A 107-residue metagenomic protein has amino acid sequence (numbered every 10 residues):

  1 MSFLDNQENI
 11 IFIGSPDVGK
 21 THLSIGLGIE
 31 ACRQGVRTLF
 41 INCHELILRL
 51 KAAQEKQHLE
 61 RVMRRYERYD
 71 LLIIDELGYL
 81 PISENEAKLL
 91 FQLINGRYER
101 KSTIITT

Functional and structural regions predicted by a protein language model:
M1-R68: Conserved P-loop
E8, G35-R37, R68-L71, L77 (+1 more regions): Loop/turn-to-beta-strand initiation segments
S15-V18, I74-L77, T107: Low-complexity, flexible helical/coil segments
S24, N42, D75, R97 (+1 more regions): Conserved RecA-like P-loop NTPase ATPase core
G26, H44, D70-I73, S83 (+1 more regions): Generic alpha-helical secondary structure signal
L50, I73-I74: P-loop NTPase motor core
G78-S102: Conserved catalytic/switch belt of AAA+ P-loop NTPases
